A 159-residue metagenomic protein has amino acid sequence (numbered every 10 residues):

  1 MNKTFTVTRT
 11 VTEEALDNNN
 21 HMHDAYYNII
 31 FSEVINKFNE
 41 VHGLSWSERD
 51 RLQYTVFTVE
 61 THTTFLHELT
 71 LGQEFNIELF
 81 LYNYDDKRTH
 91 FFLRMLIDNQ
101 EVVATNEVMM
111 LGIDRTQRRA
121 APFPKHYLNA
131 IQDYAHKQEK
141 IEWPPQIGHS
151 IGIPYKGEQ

Functional and structural regions predicted by a protein language model:
M1-F57, D114-Q159: Hot-dog-fold acyl-thioester-processing enzymes
F5, F57-V59, F75-I77, T89 (+1 more regions): Hydrophobic core residues within well-ordered beta-strands of beta-rich domains
H62-D98: Hydrophobic beta-sheet segments that form the core/acyl-binding groove of ACP/CoA-dependent acyl-chain-processing
Q100-V102: Residue-level signal for glycine
M109-I113: Short beta-strand edge segments in extracellular beta-sheet folds
